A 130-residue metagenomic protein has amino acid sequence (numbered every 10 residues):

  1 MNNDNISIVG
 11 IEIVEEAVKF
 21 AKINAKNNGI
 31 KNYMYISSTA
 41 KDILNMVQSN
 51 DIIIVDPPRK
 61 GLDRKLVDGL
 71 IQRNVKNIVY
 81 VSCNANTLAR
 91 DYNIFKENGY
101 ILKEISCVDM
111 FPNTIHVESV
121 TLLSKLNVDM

Functional and structural regions predicted by a protein language model:
M1-M130: Rossmann-like S-adenosyl-L-methionine
